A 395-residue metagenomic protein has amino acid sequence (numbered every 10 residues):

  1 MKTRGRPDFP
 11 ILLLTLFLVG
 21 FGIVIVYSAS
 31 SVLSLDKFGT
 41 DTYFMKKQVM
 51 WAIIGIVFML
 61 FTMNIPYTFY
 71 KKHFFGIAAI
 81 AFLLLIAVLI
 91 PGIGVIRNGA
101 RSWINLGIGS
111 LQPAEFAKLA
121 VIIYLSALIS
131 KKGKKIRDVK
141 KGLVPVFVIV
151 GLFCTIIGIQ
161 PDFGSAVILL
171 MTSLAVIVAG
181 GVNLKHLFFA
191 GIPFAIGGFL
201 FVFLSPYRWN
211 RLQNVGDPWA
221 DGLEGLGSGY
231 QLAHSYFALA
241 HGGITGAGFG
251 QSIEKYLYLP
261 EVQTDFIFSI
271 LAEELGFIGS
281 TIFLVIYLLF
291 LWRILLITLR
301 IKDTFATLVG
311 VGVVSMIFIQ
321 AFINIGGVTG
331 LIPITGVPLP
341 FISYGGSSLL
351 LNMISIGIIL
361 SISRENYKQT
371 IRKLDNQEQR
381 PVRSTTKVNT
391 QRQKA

Functional and structural regions predicted by a protein language model:
M1-L13, F17-L18, V24-I25, A29-Q160 (+4 more regions): Membrane-helix boundary/helix-loop-helix interface segments in multi-pass membrane proteins
M50-G55, E274-W292: Hydrophobic alpha-helical transmembrane segments
A52, I56, E115-S126, L169-S173 (+3 more regions): Alpha-helical transmembrane segments of multi-pass membrane proteins
F75-F82, K140-I156, F163-F203: Hydrophobic alpha-helical segments of polytopic membrane proteins
V95-W103, H186-I282, K302-A306: Hydrophobic, glycine- and aromatic-enriched re-entrant/interface helices and adjoining loop segments
I129, V167-H186, G250-G279, V337-L350: Interfacial segments of multi-pass membrane proteins
K135-L143, H186, L295-V313, I371: Membrane-interface helix-loop-helix junctions at transmembrane boundaries of multi-pass membrane enzymes, predominantly
I297-G336, I342: Loop-to-helix entry and N-terminal half of a specific, functionally important transmembrane alpha helix in multi-pass
